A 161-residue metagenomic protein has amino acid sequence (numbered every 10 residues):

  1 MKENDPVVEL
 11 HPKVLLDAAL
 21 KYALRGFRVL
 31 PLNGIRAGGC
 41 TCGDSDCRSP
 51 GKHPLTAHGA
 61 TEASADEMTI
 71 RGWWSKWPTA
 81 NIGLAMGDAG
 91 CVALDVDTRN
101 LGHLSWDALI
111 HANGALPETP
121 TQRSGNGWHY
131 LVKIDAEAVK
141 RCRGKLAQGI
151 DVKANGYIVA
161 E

Functional and structural regions predicted by a protein language model:
M1-E161: Conserved phosphate/metal-binding and DNA-contacting active-site motifs used in DNA phosphodiester-bond processing
